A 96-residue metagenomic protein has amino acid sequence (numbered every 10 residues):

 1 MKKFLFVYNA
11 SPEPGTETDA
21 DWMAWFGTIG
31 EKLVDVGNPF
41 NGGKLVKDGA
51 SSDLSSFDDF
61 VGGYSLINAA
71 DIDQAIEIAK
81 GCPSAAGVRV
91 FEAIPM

Functional and structural regions predicted by a protein language model:
M1-M96: Conserved, structured core segments of small domains
